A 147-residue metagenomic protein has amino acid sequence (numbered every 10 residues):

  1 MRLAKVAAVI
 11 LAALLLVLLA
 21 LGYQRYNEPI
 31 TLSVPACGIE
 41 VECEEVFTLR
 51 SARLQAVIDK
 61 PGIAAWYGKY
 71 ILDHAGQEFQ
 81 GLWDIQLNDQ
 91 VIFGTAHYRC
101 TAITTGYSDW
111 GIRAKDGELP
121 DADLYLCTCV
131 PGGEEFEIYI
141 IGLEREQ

Functional and structural regions predicted by a protein language model:
M1-L14: N-terminal Sec-pathway targeting helices
L15-Q147: Solvent-exposed, non-transmembrane regions of membrane-associated and secreted proteins
